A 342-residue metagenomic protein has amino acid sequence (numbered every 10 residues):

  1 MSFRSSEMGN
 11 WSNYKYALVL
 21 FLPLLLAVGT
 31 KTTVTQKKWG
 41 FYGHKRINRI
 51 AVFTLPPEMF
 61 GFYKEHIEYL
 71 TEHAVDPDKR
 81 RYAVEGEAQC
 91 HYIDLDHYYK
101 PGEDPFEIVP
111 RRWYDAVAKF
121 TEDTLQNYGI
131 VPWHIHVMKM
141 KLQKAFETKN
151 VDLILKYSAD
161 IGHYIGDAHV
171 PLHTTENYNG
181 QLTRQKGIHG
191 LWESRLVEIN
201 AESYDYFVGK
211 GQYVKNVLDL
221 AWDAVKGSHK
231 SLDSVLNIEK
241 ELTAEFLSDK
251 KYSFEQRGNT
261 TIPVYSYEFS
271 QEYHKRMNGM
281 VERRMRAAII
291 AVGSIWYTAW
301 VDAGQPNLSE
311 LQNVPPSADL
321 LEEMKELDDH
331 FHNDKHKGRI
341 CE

Functional and structural regions predicted by a protein language model:
M1-F41: Bacterial Sec-dependent N-terminal signal peptides
K31-D160, E176-E268, E272-R286, I290 (+1 more regions): N-terminal, motif-rich segments that launch catalysis or mediate targeting to/interaction with membranes, typified by
I165-G180: Catalytic Zn2+-binding segment of zinc metalloproteases
